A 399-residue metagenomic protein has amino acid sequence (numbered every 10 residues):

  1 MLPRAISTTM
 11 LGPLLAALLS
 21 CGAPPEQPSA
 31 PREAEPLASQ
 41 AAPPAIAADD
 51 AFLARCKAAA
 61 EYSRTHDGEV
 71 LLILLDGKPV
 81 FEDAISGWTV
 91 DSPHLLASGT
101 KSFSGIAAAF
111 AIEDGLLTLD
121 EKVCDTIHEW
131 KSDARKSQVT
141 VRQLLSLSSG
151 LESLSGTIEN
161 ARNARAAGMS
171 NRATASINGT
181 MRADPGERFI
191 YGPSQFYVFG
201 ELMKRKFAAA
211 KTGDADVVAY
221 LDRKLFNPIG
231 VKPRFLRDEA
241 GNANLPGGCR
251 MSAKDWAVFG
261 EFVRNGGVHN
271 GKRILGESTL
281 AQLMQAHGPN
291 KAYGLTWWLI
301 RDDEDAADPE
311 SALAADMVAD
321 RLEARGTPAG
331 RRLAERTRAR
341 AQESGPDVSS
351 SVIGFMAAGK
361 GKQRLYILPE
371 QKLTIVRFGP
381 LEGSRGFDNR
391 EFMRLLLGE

Functional and structural regions predicted by a protein language model:
M1-L11: Bacterial N-terminal signal peptides that target proteins for export
L18-S20: C-terminal motif of bacterial Sec signal peptides marking the signal peptidase cleavage site
G22-P24: Bacterial signal peptide processing site
A59-W88, L365-L368, K372-V376: A short, well-structured edge-of-sheet supersecondary motif
G77, H94-D120, L144, F199-M203 (+1 more regions): Active-site SXXK
L95, E113-E152, N178-T180, A208-G247 (+2 more regions): Active-site helix/loop module of the DD-peptidase/beta-lactamase fold, centered on the serine-lysine SxxK catalytic
I177, F189, A208-A215, K232-I367 (+1 more regions): Penicillin-binding protein/beta-lactamase superfamily catalytic region
T374-E399: C-terminal/domain-terminus segments
